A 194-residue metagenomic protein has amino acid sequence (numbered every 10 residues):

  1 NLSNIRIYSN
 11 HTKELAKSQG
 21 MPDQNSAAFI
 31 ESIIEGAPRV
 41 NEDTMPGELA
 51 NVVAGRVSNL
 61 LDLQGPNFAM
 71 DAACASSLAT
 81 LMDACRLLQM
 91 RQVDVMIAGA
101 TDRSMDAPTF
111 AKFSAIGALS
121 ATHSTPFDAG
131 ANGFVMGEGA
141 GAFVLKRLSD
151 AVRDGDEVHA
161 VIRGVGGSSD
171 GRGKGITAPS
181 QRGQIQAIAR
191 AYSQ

Functional and structural regions predicted by a protein language model:
N1-Q194: Condensing-enzyme catalytic core of the thiolase-fold
